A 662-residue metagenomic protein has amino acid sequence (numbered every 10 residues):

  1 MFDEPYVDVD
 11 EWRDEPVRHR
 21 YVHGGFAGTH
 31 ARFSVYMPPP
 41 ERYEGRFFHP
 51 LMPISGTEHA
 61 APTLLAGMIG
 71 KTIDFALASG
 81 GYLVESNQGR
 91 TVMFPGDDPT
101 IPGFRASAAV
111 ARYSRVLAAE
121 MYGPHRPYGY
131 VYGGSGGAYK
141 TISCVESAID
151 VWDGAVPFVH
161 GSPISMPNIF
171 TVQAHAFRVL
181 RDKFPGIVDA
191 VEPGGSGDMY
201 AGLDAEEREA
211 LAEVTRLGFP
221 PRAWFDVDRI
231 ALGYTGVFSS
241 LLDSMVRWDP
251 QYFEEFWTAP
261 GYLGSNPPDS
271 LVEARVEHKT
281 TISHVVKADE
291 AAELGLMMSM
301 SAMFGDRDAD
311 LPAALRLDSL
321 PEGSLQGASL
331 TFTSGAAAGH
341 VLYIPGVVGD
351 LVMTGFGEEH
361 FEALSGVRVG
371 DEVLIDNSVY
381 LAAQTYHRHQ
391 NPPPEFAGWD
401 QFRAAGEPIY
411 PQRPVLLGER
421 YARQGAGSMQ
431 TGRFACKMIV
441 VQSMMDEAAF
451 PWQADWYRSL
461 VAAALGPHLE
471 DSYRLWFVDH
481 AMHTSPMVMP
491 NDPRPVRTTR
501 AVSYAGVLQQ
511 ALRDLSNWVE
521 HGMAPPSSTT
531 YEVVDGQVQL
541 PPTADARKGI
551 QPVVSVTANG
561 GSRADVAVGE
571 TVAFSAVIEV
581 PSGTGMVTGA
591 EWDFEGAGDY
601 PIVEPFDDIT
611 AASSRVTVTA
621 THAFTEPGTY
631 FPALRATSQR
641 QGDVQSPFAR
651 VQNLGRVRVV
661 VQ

Functional and structural regions predicted by a protein language model:
M1-E591, A597-V651, Q662: C-terminal His-loop and adjacent cap/lid subdomain of alpha/beta-hydrolase
